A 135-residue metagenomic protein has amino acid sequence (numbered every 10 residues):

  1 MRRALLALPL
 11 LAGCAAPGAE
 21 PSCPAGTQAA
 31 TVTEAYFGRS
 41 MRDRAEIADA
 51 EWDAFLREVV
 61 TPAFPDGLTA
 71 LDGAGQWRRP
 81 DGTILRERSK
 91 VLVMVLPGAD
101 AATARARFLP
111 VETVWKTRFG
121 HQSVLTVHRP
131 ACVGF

Functional and structural regions predicted by a protein language model:
M1-A7: Sec-dependent signal peptide recognition, specifically the positively charged N-region followed immediately by
L11-G13: C-terminal motif of bacterial Sec signal peptides marking the signal peptidase cleavage site
A15-P17: Bacterial signal peptide processing site
E20-A30: Glycine-rich, aromatic-bearing surface loops/beta-hairpins
Q28-D49, L92: Terminal, regulation- and interaction-focused segments at domain boundaries
T33, A50-D53, P110-V111: Catalytic-site beta-strand/loop segments enriched in glycine and acidic/polar residues
E51-S89, V95-A102: Mature extracytoplasmic domains of secretory-pathway proteins
I84-F135: Helix-rich interaction surfaces within compact, conserved domain-sized segments that mediate assembly or partner
